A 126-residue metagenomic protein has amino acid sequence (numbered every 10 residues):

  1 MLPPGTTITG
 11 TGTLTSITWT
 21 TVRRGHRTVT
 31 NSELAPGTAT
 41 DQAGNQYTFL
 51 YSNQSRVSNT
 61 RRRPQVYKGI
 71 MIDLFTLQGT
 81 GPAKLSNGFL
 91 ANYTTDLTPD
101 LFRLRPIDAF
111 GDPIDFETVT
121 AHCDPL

Functional and structural regions predicted by a protein language model:
M1-L126: Beta-strand-enriched cores of mature, soluble protein domains
